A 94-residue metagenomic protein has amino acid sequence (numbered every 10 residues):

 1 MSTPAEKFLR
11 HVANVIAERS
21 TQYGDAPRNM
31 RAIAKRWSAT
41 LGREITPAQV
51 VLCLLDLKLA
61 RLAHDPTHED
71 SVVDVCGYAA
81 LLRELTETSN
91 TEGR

Functional and structural regions predicted by a protein language model:
M1-R94: Intrinsically disordered, low-complexity regulatory regions that flank transcription factor DNA-binding cores
